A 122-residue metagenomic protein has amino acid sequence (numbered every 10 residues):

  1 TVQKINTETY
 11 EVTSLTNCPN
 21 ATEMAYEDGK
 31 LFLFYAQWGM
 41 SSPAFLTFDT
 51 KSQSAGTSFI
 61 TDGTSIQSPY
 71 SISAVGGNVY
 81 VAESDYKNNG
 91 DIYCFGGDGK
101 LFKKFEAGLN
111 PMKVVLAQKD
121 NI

Functional and structural regions predicted by a protein language model:
T1-F32, W38: Acidic, serine/threonine- and glycine-rich low-complexity intrinsically disordered segments that serve as flexible
T1-K4, M40-T47, K87-Y93: Structural motif
N6-Y10, F48-S54, F95-K100: Short loop/turn segments that connect beta-strands within beta-propeller blades
L15-T16, F59, F105: Short hydrophobic alpha-helix segments
N17-G29, S65-V75, A107-N121: Repeated scaffold domains used in trafficking and secretory/extracellular systems, primarily beta-propellers
K30-F34, N78-A82: Conserved beta-propeller blade signature
Y35-W38, S84-Y86: Short loop/turn segments immediately following the C-termini of beta-strands
Y70-S73, V81-I92: Acidic, glycine-rich flexible loop segments
